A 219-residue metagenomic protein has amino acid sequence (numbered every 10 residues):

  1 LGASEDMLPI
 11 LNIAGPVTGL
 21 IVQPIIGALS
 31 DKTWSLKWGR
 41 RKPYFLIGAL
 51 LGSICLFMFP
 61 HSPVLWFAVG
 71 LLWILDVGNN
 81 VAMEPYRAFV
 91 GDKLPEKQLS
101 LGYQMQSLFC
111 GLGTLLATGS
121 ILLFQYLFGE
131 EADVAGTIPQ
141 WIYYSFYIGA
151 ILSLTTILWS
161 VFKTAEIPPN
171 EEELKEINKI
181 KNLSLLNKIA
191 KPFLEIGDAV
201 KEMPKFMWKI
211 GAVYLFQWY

Functional and structural regions predicted by a protein language model:
L1-T18, F206-Y219: Helix-loop boundary and gating motifs at the non-cytosolic
G2, S30, W34, G78 (+1 more regions): Short helix-loop-helix connector
L8-W34, I54, L115-T118: Central cavity-lining transmembrane alpha-helices of secondary-active solute carriers, predominantly the Major
P9-I13, K42, L46, S100 (+2 more regions): Conserved glycine-rich helix-kink/hinge and helix-boundary motifs of the Major Facilitator Superfamily
A14, T18, L51, M58 (+4 more regions): Small/hydrophobic positions within alpha-helical transmembrane segments of multi-pass membrane transporters
K32-G48: Cytoplasmic membrane-interface "Motif A"-like loop-to-helix N-cap segments of 12-TM Major Facilitator Superfamily
P43-V64: C-terminal ends and interior cores of transmembrane alpha-helices in multi-pass membrane transporters/permeases
P63-G70, V81-A82, Y86, K93-Y219: Intracellular loop-helix junctions on the cytosolic face of multi-pass helical membrane proteins
